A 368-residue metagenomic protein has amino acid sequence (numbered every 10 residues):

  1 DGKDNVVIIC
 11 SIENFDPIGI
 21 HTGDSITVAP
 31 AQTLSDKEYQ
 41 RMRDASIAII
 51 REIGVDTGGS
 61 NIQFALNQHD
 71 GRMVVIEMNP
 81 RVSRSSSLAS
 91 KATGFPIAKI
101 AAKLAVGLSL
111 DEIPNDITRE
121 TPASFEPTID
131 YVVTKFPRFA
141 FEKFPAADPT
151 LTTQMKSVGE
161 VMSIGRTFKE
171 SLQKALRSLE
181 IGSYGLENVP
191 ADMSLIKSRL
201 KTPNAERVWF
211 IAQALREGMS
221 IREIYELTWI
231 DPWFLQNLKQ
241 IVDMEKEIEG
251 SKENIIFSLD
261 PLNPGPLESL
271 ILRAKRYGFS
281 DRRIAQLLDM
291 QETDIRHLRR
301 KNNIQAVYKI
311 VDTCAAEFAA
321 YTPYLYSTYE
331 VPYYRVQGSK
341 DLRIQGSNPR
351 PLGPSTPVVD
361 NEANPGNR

Functional and structural regions predicted by a protein language model:
D1-E247, I256-F257, E268-L270, A274-G278 (+3 more regions): ATP-dependent carboxylate activation and anion-phosphoryl transfer catalytic cores that bind Mg-ATP to form
I129, K252-E253, I284, D312: Short alpha-helix boundary/capping motifs
L227-Q236, Q286-L298: Short, basic interhelical loop/turn and adjoining N-cap of the next helix at nucleic-acid- or acidic-partner-contacting
S251, S258-P266, Q337-S355: Intrinsically disordered, low-complexity proline-rich regions
P266-S269, Y321: Short, basic, helix/turn surface patches
Y277, R283-L287: Extended, domain-scale alpha-helical bundle/helix-rich regions
R300-R335, T356-R368: Non-catalytic terminal/interface segments that mediate subunit docking, oligomerization, and allosteric communication
